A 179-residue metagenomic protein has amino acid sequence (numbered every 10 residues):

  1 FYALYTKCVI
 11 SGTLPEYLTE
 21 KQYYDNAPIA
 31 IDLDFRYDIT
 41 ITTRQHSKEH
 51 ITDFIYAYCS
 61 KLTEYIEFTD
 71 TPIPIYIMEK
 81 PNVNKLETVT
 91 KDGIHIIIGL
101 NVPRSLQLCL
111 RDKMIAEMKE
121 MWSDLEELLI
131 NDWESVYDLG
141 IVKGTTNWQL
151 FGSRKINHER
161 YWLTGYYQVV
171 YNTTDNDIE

Functional and structural regions predicted by a protein language model:
F1-I94, I98-I130, W148, R154: Signature for HUH/AEP ssDNA processing cores
Y24, D138-I141: Residue-level signal for the start and early helices of compact helical domains
W133-V136: Conserved catalytic core of two-metal-ion nucleotidyltransferases
G140-E179: Long, low-complexity, charged/polar intrinsically disordered accessory regions
